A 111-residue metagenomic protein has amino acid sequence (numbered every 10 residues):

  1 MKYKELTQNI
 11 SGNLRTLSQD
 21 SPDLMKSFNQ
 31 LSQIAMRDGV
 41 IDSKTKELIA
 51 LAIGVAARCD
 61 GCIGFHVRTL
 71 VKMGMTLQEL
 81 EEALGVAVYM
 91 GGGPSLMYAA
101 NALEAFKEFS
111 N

Functional and structural regions predicted by a protein language model:
M1-T45, M97-N111: Acidic, glycine/proline-rich low-complexity segments that act as flexible tails and inter-domain linkers
S32-Q33, A50, V67-V71, L84-G85: Amphipathic alpha-helical segments within well-ordered protein domains
G39, G74, G91-G93: Glycine-centered flexibility sites
V40-A57, Q78-L84: Immediate flanking context of iron-sulfur cluster ligation sites
C59-C62: Short cysteine clusters
F65-L77, F106: Iron-sulfur (Fe-S) cluster-binding segments and ferredoxin-like electron-carrier domains, especially [2Fe-2S]
L80-F106: C-terminal structural segments of small proteins and small subunits
